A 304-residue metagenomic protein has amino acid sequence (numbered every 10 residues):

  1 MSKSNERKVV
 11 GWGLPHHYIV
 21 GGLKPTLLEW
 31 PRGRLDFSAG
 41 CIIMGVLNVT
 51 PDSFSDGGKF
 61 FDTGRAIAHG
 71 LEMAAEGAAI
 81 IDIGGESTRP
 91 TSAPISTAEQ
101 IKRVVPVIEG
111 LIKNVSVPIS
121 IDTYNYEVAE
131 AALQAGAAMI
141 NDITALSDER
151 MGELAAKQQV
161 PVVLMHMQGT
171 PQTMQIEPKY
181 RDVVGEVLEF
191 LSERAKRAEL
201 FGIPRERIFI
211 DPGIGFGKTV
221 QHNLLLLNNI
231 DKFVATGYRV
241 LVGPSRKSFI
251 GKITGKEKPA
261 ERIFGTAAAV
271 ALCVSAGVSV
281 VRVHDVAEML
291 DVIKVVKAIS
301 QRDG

Functional and structural regions predicted by a protein language model:
S2, V9-H16: N-terminal amphipathic/hydrophobic targeting modules at extreme N-termini, encompassing cleavable Sec/SRP-type signal
G21-G22, W30-P31, S38, S55-H69 (+5 more regions): Active-site-adjacent loop and "lid" segments of alpha/beta metabolic enzymes
G40-I42: A short, charged/proline- and glycine-enriched loop that marks the coil->beta-strand transition at the N-terminal
H69-G84: Catalytic domains of carbohydrate-active enzymes, especially glycoside hydrolases
R194-R207: Phosphate/pyrophosphate-binding loops at sites that engage ATP/ADP/AMP, CoA/4′-phosphopantetheine, polyphosphate
